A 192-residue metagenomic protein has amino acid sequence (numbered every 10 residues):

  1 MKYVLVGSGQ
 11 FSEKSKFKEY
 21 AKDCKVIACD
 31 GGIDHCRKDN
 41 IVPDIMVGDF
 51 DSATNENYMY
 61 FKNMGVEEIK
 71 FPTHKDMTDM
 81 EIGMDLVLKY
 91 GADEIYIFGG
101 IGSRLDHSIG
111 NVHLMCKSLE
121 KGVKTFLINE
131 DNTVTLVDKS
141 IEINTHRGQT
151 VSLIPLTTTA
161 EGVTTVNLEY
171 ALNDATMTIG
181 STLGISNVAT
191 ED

Functional and structural regions predicted by a protein language model:
M1-F61: N-terminal beta-strand-loop-alpha-helix module at the start of alpha/beta ligand-binding or catalytic domains
R37, L88-G91: Non-catalytic positions within long, well-ordered alpha-helices that form the structural scaffold/packing of enzyme
V47-F50, K70-T73, G99: Short beta->alpha connector loops at strand-helix junctions that form conserved, small/polar/Pro-enriched
E67-K89: Short phosphate-binding loop-to-helix
G102-C116: Short Gly/Thr/Asp-enriched flexible loops that form oxyanion-binding sites at enzyme active sites
V112, C116-H146: A contiguous pocket-lining binding segment that forms or flanks enzyme active sites
N132, V137-D192: Long, charged alpha-helical interface segments
